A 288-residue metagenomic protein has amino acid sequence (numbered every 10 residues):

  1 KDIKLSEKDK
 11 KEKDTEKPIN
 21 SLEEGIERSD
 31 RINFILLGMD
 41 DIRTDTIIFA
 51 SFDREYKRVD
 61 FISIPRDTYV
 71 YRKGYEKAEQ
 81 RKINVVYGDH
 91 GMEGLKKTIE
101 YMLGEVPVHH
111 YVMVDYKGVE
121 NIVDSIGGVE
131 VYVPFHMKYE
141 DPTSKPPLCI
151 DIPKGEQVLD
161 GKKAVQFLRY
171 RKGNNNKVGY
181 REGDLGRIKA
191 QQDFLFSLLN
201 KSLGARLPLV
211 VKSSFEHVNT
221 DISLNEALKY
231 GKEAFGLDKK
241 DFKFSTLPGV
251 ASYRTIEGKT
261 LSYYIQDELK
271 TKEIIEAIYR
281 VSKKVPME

Functional and structural regions predicted by a protein language model:
K1-E288: Non-catalytic, solvent-exposed segments at the cell envelope interface
